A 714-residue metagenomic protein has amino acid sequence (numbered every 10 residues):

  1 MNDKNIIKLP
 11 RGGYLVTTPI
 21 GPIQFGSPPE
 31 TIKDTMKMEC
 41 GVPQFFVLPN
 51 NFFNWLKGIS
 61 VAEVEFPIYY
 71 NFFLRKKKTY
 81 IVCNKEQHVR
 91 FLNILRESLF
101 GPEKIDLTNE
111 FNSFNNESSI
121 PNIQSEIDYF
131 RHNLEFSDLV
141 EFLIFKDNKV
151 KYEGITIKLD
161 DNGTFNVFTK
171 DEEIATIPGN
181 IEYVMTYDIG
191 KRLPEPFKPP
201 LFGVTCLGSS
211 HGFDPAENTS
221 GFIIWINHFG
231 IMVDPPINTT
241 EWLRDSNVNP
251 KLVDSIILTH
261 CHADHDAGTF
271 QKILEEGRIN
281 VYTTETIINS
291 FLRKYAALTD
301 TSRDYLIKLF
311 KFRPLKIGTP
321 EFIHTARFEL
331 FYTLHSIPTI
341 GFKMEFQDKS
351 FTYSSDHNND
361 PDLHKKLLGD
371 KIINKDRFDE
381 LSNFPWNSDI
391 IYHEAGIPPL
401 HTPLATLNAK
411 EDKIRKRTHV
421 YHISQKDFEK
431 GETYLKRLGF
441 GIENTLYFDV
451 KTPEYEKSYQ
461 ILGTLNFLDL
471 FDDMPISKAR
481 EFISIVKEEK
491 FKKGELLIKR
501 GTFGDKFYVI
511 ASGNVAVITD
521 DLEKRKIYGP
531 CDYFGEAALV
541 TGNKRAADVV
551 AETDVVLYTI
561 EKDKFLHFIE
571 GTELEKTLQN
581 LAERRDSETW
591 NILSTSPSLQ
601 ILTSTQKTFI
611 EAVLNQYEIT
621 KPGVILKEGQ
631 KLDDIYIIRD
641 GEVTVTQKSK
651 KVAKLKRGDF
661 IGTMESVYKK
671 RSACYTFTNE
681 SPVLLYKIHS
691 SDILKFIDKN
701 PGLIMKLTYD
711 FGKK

Functional and structural regions predicted by a protein language model:
M1-H132, D360-D449: Cap/insert and terminal regions of metallo-dependent hydrolase folds
G12-V16, S220-I224, P338-M344: Short beta-strand scaffold segments in enzyme catalytic cores
S118-E153, N180-I181, E285-P338, T433-N444: Metallo-beta-lactamase
E126-D214, N218-G221, I226-I231: Non-catalytic propeptide/linker segments at domain boundaries
M232-P236, L252-D264, Y282-T284, T352-H357 (+2 more regions): Active-site neighborhood of phospho(di)ester-bond hydrolases with catalytic His/Asp-centered motifs
W242, N249-E276: Di-metal (Zn2+ and/or Mg2+/Mn2+) metal-binding site signature of metallo-dependent hydrolases with the MBL/beta-CASP
P314-K371: Catalytic core of the metallo-beta-lactamase
L446-K714: Cytosolic regulatory regions built on CNB/CRP/Popeye-like sensor folds
